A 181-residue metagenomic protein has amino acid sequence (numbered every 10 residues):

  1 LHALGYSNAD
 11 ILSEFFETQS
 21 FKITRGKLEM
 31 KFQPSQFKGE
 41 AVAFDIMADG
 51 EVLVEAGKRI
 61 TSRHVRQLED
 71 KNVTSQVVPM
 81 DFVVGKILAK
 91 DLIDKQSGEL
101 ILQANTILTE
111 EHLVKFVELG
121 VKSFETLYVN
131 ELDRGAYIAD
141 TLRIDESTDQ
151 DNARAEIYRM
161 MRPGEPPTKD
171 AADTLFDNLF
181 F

Functional and structural regions predicted by a protein language model:
L1-F181: N-terminal non-catalytic structural scaffold regions of very large proteins
